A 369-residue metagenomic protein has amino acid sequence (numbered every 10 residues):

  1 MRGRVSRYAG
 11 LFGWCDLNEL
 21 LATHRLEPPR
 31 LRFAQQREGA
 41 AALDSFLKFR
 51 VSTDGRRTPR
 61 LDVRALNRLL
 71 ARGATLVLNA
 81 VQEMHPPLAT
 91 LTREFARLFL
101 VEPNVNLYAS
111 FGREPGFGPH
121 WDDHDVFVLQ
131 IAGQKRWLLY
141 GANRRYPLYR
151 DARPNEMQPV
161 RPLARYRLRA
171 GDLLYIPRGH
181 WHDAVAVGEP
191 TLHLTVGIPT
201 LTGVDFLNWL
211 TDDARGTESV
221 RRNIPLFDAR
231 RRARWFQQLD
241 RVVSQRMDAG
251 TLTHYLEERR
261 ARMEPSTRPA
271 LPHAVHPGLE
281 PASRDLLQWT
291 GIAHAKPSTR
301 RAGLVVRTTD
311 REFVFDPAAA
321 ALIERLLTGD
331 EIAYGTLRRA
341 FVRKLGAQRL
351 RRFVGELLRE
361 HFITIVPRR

Functional and structural regions predicted by a protein language model:
S6-D172, H180-R230: Active-site region of the double-stranded beta-helix
L168, R359-I365: C-terminal beta-strand-rich structural cap/linker in extracellular carbohydrate-active enzymes
D213-P265: Long, charge-rich alpha-helical interaction segments
M247-L327, R351, G355, I365-R369: Acidic, low-complexity/disordered tracts enriched in E/D and polar residues
A318, L322, T328-V342: Short acidic, hydrophobic short linear motifs in intrinsically disordered regions
R343-R359: Short amphipathic alpha-helical interaction segments
